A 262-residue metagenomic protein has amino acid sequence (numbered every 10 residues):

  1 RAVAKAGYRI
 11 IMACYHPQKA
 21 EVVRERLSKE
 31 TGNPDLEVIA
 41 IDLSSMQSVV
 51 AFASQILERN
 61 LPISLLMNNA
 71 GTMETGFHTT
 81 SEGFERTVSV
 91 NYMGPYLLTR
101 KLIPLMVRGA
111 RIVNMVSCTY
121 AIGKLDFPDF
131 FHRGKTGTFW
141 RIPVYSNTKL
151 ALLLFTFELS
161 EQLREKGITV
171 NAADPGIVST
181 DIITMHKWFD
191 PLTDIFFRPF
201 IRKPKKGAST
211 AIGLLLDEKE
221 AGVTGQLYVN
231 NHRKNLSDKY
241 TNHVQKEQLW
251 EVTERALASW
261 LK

Functional and structural regions predicted by a protein language model:
R1-H186, L257-K262: Rossmann-fold NAD(P)H-dependent dehydrogenase/reductase core
G76, L236-K239: A generic structural signal for short coil/turn motifs at secondary-structure boundaries
T148, A172, I195-N235, H243-E247 (+2 more regions): C-terminal helical subdomain
T184, K239-Y240: Short glycine/threonine-rich loop-to-helix capping motif typified by GTGT followed within a few residues by an Asp-Pro
P191-L192: Solvent-exposed, glycine/polar-rich loop segments of beta-barrel outer-membrane systems
